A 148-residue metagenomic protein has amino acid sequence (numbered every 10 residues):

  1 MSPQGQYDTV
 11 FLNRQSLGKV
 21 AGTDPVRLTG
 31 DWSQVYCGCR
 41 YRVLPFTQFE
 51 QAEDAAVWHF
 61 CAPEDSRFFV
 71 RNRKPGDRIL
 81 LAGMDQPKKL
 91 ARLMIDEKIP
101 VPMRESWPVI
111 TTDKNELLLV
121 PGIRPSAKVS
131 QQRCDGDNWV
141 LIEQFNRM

Functional and structural regions predicted by a protein language model:
M1-M148: AMP-forming adenylation/ATP pyrophosphatase catalytic core
